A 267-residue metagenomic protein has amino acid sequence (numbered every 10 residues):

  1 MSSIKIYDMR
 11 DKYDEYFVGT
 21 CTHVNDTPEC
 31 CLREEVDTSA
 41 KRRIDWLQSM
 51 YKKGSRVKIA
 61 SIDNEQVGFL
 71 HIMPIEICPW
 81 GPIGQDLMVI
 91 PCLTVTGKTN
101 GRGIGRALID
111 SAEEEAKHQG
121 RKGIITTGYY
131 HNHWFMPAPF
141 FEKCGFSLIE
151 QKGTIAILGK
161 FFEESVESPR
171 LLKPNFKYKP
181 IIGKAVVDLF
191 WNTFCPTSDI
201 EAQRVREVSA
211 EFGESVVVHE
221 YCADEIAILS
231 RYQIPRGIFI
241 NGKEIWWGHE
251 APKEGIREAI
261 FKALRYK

Functional and structural regions predicted by a protein language model:
M1-C30, L172-D188: Conserved N-terminal entry element of GNAT/NAT acetyltransferase domains
L47-I59, V89, S230-Q233: A short helix-loop-beta-strand connector motif used in the catalytic cores of GNAT acetyltransferases and, in some
I59, E65-I75, V89, T94: Conserved beta-strand in the GNAT
P91-N100, Y130: A short, internal acetyl-CoA/4′-phosphopantetheine-binding micro-motif in the GNAT/acyltransferase core
V95, G101-A116: Conserved acetyl-CoA-binding loop-helix of GNAT-fold acetyltransferases
A116-Y130: Conserved GNAT acetyl-CoA-binding A-motif
P174-E211: Local sequence-structure signature of Cys/Sec-based thiol-disulfide redox active-site neighborhoods
G242-K267: Non-catalytic, surface beta->alpha helical segment in thiol-disulfide oxidoreductase systems
